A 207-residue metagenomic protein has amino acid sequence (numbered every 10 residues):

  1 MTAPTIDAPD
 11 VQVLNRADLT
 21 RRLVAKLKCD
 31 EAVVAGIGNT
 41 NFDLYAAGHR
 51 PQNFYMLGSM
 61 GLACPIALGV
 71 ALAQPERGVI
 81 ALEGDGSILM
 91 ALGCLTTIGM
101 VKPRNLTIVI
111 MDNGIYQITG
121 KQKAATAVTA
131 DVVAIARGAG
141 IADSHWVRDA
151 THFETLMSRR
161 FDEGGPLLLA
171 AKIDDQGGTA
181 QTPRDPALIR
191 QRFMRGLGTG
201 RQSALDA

Functional and structural regions predicted by a protein language model:
M1-D7, L14-D18, C29, R50 (+1 more regions): Glycine/aspartate-rich loop-and-adjacent alpha/beta segment that forms the canonical ThDP
T2-M60: Active-site diphosphate/adenylate-binding microenvironment
A3, K123-R159: Conserved thiamine diphosphate
V33-I37, Y55-G58, A81, H145-R148 (+1 more regions): General beta-strand structural signal in soluble alpha/beta enzymes
I37-T40, N113-I115, K172-G178: Glycine-rich beta-alpha junction loops
D43-D112: Thiamine diphosphate
L44-A47, T119-K123, A180-R184: Short acidic, glycine/serine/threonine-rich loops at helix termini
G93-V101, I118-I135: Active-site-proximal loop->helix
